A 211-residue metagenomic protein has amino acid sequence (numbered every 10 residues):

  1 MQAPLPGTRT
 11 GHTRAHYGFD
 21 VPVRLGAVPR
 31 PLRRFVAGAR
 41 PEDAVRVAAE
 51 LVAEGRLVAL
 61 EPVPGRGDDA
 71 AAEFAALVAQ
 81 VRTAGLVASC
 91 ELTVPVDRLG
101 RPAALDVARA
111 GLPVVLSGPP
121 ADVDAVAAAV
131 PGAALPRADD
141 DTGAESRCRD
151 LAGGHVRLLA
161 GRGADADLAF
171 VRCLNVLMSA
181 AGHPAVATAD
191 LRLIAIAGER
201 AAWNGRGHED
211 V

Functional and structural regions predicted by a protein language model:
M1-V211: Positively charged, amphipathic and often flexible ligand-engagement surfaces
